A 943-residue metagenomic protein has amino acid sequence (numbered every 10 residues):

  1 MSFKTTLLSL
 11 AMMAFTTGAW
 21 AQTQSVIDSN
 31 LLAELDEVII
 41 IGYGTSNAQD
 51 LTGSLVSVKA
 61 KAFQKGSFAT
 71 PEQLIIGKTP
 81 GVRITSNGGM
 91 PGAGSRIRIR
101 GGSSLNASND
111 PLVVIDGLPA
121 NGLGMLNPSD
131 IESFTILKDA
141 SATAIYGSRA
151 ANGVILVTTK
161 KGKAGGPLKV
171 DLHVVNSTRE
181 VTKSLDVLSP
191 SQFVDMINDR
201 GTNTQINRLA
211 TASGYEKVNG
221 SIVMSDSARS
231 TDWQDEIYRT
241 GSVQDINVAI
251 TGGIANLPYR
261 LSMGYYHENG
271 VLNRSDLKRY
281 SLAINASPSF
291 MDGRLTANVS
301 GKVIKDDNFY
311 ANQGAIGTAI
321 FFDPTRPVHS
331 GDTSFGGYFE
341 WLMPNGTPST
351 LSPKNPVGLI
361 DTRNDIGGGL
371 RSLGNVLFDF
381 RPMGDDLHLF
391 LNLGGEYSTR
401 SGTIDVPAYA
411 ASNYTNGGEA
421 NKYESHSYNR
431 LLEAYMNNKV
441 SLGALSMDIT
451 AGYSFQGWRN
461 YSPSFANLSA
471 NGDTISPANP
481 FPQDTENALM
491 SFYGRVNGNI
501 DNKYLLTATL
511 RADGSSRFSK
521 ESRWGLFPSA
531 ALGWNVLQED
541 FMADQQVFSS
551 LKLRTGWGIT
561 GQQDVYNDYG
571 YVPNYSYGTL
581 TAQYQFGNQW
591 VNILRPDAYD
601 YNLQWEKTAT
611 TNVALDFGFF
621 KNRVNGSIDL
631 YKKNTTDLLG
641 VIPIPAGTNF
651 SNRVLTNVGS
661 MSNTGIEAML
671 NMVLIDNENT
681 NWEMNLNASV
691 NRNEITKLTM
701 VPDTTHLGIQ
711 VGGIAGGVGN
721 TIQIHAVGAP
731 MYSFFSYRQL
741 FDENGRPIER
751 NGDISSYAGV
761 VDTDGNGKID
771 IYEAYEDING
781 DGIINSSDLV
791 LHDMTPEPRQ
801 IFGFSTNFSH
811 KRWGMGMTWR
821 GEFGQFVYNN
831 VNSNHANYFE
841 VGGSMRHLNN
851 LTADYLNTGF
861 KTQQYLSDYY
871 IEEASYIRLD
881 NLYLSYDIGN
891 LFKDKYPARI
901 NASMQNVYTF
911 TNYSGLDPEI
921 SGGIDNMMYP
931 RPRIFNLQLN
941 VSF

Functional and structural regions predicted by a protein language model:
M1-I284, S289-I304, P348, L373-G374 (+1 more regions): Short, small/polar-rich motifs associated with maturation and membrane association, primarily at protein termini
W20-T23, L31, L35-E37, D110 (+11 more regions): Extracellular/periplasmic, surface-exposed regions of secreted and cell-surface proteins
V113, E216, V440, G498 (+3 more regions): Short aromatic-centered micro-motifs
D171-S227, T656, I675-M794, N912: Conserved small-residue
R208-R229, D245, I316-V357: Acidic, glycine-rich flexible loop segments
S221-I222, V357, S755-S756, V760 (+1 more regions): Extracytoplasmic gating/loop element in the C-terminal half of outer-membrane beta-barrel translocons and assembly
T795-Y828: Glycine-rich, aromatic-lined ligand/substrate-binding cores of catalytic and carbohydrate-binding domains
